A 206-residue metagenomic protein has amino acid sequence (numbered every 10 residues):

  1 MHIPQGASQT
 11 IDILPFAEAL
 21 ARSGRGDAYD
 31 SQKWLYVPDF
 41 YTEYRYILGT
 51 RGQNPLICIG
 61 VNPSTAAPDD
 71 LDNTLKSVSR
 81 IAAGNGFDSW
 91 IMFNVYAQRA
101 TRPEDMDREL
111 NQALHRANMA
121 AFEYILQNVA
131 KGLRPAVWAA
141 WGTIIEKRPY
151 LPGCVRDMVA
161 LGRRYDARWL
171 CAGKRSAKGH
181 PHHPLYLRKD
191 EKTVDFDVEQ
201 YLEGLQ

Functional and structural regions predicted by a protein language model:
M1-D72: Active-site and ligand/interface coordination hotspots across diverse enzymes and nucleic-acid-associated assemblies
H2-I3, M106-Q206: Glycine/proline-rich loop-helix segments at beta-alpha junctions forming the active-site rim of enzyme cores
T42, L71-S79, Q112-A121: Short acidic (Asp/Glu) patches
P55-I57, S89, A136: Structural motif
V61, V95, W141-T143: Short, well-ordered beta-to-alpha junction loops that form the rim of enzyme active sites and present histidine/acidic
S64-G86: A short mixed-secondary-structure module that forms the rim of ligand-binding clefts
T65, R99, I145: Feature marks short, surface-exposed loop/turn motifs that line or immediately flank catalytic pockets and channel
D88-M106: Short connector loops at secondary-structure junctions
